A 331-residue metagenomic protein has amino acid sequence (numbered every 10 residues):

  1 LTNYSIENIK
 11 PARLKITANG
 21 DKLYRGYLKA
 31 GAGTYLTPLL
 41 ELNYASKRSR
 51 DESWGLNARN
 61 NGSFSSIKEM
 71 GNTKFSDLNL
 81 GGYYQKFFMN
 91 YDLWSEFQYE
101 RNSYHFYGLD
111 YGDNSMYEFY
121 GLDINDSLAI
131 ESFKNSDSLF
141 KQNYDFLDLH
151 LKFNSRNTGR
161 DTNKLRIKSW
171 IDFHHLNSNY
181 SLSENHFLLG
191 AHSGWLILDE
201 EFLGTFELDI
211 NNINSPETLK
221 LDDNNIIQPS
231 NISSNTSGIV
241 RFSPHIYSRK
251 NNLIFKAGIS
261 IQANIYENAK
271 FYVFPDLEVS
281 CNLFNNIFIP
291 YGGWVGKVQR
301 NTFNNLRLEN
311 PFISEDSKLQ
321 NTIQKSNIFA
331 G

Functional and structural regions predicted by a protein language model:
N8-P11, N19-K68, N72-L80: Outer-membrane beta-barrel translocator/receptor signature
K22-Y24, L36-P38, K74-L78, K141-L149 (+4 more regions): Residues that define the transmembrane beta-barrel architecture of outer-membrane proteins
G26-L28, W54-L56, L93-F97, N163-S169 (+6 more regions): Transmembrane beta-strands of outer-membrane beta-barrel proteins
A32-T34, N60-F64, Y99-H105, S155-N157 (+8 more regions): Transmembrane beta-strands of outer-membrane beta-barrel pores
L42-S46, L56, G82-K86, L149-N157 (+5 more regions): Residues on the lipid-exposed face of transmembrane beta-strands in outer-membrane beta-barrel proteins
S46-K68, F202-I213, T218, S233-N264: Surface-exposed extracellular loop regions of Gram-negative outer-membrane beta-barrel proteins
S63-F75, N79, W94-R166, W170-H186: Flexible loop and strand-edge segments within Gram-negative outer membrane beta-barrel domains
R300-G331: Outer-membrane beta-barrel signature, preferentially recognizing the C-terminal barrel domain of Gram-negative
